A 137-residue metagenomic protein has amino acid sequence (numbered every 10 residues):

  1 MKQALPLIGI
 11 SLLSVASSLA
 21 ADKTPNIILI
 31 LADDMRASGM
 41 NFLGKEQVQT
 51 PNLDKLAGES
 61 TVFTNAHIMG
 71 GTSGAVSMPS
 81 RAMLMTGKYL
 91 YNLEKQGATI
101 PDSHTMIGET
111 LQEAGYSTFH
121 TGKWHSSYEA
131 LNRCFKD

Functional and structural regions predicted by a protein language model:
K2, G9-L12, L19-D137: Formylglycine-dependent sulfatase
